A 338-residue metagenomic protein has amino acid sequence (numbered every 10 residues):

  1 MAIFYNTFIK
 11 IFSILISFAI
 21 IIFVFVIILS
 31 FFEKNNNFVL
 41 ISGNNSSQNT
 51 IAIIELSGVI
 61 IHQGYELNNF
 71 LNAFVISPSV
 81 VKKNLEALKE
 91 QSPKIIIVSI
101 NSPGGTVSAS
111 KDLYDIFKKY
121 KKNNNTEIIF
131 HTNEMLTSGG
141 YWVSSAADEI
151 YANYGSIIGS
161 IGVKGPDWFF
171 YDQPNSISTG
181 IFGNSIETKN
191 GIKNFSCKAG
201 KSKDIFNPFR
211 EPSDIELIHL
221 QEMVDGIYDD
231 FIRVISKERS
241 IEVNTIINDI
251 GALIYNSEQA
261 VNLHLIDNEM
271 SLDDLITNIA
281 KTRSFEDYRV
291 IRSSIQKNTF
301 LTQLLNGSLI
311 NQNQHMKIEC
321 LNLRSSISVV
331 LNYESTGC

Functional and structural regions predicted by a protein language model:
A2-N125, Y141, A147-R233, R289-C338: Small-residue-centered hinge/linker elements
G104-G105, L136, D267: Glycine-/small-residue-rich active-site loops that bind phosphorylated ligands and cofactors
H131-T137, D249-A252: Glycine-rich beta-to-alpha transition loops that act as phosphate-gripper elements at the mouths of alpha/beta enzyme
V143-S144, A260: Hydrophobic/aromatic residues within transmembrane alpha-helices of multi-pass small-molecule transporters
F195-E222, G226-F231, E238-N278: Amphipathic alpha-helical segments at domain termini/boundaries
N256-S257, L272, I276-Q303: Extended, charged amphipathic interaction segments
